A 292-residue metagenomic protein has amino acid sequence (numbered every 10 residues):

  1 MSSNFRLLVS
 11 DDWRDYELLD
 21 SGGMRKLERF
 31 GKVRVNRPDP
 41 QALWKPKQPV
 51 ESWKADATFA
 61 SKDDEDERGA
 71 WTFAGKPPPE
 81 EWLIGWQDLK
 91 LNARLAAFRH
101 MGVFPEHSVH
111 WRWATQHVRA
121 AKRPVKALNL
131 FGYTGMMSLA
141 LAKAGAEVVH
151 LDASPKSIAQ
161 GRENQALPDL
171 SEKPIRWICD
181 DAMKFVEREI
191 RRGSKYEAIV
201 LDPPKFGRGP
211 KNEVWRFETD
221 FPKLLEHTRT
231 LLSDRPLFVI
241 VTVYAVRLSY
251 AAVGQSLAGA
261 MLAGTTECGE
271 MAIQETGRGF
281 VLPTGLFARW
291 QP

Functional and structural regions predicted by a protein language model:
D12-G31, V35-P105, R112: Non-catalytic substrate-recognition/targeting regions of SAM-dependent transferases
P105-R123: Conserved alpha-helix/loop element of class I SAM-dependent methyltransferases that forms part of the SAM/SAH-binding
R123-Y133: Conserved class I S-adenosyl-L-methionine
T134-A146: Conserved SAM-binding loop of SAM-dependent methyltransferases across substrates and taxa, primarily the Class I
E147-D152: Conserved SAM-binding motif I beta-strand of class I
S154-V200: S-adenosyl-L-methionine
T219-R235: A short glycine-rich, Lys/Arg-flanked "PGG" loop and its adjoining helix->strand segment in the class I
P236-P292: C-terminal catalytic and target-recognition region of SAM-dependent MTase-like enzymes, primarily methyltransferases
